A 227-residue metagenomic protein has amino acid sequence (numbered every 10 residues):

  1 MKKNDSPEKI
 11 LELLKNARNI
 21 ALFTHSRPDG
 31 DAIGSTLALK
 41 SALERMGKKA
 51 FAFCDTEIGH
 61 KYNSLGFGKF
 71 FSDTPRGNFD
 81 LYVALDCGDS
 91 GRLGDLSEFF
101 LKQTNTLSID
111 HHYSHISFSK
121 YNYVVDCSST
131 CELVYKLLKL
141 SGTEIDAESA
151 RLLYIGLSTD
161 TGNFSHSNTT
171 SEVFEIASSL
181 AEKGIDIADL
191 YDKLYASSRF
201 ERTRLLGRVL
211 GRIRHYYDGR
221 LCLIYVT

Functional and structural regions predicted by a protein language model:
K2-K9, G88-D89, L138-L140: Short, motif-level signal for alpha-helix interfacial/capping segments enriched in acidic residues and aromatics/proline
K2-N63, S72-L81, T159-T227: Hydrophobic helix-and-loop "lid/oligomerization" segment in the mid-to-C-terminal part of catalytic domains
N19-I20, F100, S149-R151: Short hydrophobic "helix-edge" motifs at membrane interfaces and signal-peptide entry regions
L39-K40, F99-K102, V124, E175: Glycine-rich, phosphate-binding/catalytic loops in enzymes
A42, E98, L137, I155 (+1 more regions): Hydrophobic/aromatic ligand-binding patch that stacks against planar heteroaromatic rings of cofactors or nucleotides
G66-Y121: Active-site cofactor/cluster-binding pocket
H111-I176: Short alpha-helices
